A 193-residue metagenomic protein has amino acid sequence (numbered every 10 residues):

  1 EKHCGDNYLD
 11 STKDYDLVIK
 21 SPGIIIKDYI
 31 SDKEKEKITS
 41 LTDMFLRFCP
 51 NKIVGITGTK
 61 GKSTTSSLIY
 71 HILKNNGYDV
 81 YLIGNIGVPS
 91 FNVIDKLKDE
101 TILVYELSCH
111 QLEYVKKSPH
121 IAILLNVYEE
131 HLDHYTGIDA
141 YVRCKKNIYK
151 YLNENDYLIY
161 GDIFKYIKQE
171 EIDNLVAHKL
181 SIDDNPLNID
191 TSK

Functional and structural regions predicted by a protein language model:
E1, D184-K193: Short, intrinsically disordered, charge-balanced linker/junction segments flanking boundaries in proteins
E1-L9: Long, basic/Gly/Ser/Thr-rich N-terminal segments that mediate initial subcellular attachment or targeting
Y8, S40, T191-K193: General structural signal for secondary-structure boundaries
D10-L17, P22-Y157, Y166-A177: Phosphate-binding loop of NTP-binding sites
G161-D162: Conserved Class I SAM-dependent methyltransferase catalytic core
